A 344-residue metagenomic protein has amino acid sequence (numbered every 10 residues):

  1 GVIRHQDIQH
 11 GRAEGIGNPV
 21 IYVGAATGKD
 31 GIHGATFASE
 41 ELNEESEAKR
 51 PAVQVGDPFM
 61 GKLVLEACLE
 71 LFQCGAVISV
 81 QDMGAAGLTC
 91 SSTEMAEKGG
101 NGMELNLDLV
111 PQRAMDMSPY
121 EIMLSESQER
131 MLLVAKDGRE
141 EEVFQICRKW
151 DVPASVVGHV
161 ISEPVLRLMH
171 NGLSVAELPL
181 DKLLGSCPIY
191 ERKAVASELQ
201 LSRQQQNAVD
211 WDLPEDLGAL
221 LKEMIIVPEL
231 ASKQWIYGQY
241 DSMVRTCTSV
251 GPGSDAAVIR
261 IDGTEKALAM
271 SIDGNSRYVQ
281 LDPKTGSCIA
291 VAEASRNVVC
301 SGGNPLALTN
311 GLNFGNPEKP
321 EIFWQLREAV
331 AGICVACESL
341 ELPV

Functional and structural regions predicted by a protein language model:
G1-P343: Glycine/proline-enriched, intrinsically flexible loops and inter-domain linkers
